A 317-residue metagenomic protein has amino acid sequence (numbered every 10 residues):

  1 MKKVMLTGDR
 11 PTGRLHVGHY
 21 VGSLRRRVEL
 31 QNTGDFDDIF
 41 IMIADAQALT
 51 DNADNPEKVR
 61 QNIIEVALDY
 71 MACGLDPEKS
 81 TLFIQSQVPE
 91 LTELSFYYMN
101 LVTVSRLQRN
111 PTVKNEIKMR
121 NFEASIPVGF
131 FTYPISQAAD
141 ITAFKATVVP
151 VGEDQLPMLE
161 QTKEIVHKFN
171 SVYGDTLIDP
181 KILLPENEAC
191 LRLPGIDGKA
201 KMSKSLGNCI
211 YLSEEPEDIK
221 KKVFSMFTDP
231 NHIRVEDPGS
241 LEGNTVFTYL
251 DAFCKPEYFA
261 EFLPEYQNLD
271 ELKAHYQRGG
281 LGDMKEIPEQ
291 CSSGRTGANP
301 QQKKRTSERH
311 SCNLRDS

Functional and structural regions predicted by a protein language model:
K2-A139, I287, G297: N-terminal Rossmann-like or analogous alpha/beta NTP/dinucleotide-binding catalytic cores that position adenine
T12-L15, D54, P150-E153, Y211 (+1 more regions): Conserved aromatic-histidine-acidic binding/catalytic patches
Y70, Y98, D154, K199 (+1 more regions): Divalent metal-coordination and catalytic microenvironments
V104-Q108, A143-P150, C254-L263: Short helix-capping/linker segments at secondary-structure and domain boundaries
V113, R120-F169, Y173, P194: Internal, conserved structured core segments that host functional sites
P157, K163-S317: Conserved nucleotide- and phosphate/pyrophosphate-binding catalytic cores in adenylate/nucleotidyl-handling enzymes
